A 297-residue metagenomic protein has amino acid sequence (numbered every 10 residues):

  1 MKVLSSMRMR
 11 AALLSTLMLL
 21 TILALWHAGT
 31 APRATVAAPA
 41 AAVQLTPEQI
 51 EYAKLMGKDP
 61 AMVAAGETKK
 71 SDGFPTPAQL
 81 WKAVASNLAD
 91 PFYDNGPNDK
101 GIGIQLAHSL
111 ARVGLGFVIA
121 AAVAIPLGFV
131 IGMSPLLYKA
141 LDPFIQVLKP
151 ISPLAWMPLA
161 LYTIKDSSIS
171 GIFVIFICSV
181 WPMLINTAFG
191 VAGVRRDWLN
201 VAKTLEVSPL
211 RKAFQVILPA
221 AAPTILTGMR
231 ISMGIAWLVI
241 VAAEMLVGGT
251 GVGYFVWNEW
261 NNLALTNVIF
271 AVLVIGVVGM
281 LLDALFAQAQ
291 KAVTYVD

Functional and structural regions predicted by a protein language model:
M1-L20, A38-V43, A284-D297: Transmembrane alpha-helical segments of polytopic membrane transport and secretion proteins
K2, A34-V118: Periplasmic/extracellular loop-to-transmembrane helix junction in inner-membrane transport proteins
I104, H108-R112, Y162-M183, A221 (+1 more regions): Loop-to-helix entry region at the N-terminal start of transmembrane alpha-helices in multi-pass membrane transporters
L115-I145: Transmembrane-helix boundary motif in ABC transporter permease subunits
G132, D142-P182, A188-G190: Generic hydrophobic transmembrane alpha-helix motif, especially the helices
F173, I177, L210-A242, F270 (+1 more regions): Transmembrane alpha-helices
P182-M229, V256: Short cytoplasmic-facing helical segments at TM-TM junctions of multi-pass membrane proteins
A192, F270-D297: C-terminal transmembrane helix and the adjacent membrane-cytosol boundary/short C-terminal tail of inner/organellar
